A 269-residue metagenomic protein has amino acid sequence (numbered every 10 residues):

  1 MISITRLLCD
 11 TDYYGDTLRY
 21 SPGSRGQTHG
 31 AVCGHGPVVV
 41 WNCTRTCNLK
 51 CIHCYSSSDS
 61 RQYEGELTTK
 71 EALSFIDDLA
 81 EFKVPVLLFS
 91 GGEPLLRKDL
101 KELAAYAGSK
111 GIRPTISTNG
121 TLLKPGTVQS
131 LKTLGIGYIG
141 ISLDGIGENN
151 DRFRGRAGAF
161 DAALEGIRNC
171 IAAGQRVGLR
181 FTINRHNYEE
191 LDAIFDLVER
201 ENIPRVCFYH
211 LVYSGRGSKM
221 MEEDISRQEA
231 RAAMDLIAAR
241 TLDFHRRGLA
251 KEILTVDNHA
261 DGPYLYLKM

Functional and structural regions predicted by a protein language model:
M1-S60, D77-A80: N-terminal pre-core extensions flanking Radical SAM catalytic domains
G30-G34, E66, I141: Short helix-capping and inter-helix turn/linker motifs at the boundaries of alpha-helical repeat units
C43, G91-G92: Short acidic donor-binding/metal-coordinating loop in glycosyltransferase active sites
S58, G174, T241-F244: A general structural signal marking secondary-structure boundaries and capping sites
S58, Y63-G65, R152: Conserved catalytic-core motifs of eukaryotic protein kinase domains, centered on the activation segment
D59-S60, E93-L95, N258-D261: Short active-site-proximal "capping" loops at secondary-structure junctions
T69-S90, L96-S226: Radical SAM/AdoMet-radical enzyme domain recognition
R216-M269: A C-terminal junction/extension of Radical SAM enzymes
